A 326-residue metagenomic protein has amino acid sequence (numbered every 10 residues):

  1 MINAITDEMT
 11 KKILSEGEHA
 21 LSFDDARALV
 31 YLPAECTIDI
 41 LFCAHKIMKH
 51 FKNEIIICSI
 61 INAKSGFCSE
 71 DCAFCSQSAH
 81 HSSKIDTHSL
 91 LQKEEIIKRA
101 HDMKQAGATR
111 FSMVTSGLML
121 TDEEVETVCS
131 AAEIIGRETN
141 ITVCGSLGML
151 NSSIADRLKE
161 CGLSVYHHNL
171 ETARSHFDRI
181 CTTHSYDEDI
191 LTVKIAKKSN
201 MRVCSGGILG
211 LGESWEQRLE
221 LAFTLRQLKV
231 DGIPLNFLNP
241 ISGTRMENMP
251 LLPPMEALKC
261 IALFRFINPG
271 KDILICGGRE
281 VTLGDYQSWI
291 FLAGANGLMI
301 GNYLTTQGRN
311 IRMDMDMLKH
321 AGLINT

Functional and structural regions predicted by a protein language model:
M1-A34, K98, R226-T326: Auxiliary Fe-S-binding modules of radical SAM enzymes
E18, A44, C72, M113 (+5 more regions): Conserved, mostly hydrophobic/aromatic
D25-S89: N-terminal [4Fe-4S]-dependent radical SAM core
I61-A63, G117-M119, L147-N151, T172-R174 (+4 more regions): Active-site-proximal loop/turn and secondary-structure-junction residues that shape catalytic pockets, frequently
H80-R99, M103-A196, R202-G206, D231-N236 (+1 more regions): Core AdoMet radical
N151-E160, G212-T224, V281-A293: Catalytic cores of alpha/beta
R202, G206-G207, E216-L219, R226: Conserved mixed alpha/beta catalytic, RNA-binding, or beta-rich assembly cores of soluble enzyme, regulatory
